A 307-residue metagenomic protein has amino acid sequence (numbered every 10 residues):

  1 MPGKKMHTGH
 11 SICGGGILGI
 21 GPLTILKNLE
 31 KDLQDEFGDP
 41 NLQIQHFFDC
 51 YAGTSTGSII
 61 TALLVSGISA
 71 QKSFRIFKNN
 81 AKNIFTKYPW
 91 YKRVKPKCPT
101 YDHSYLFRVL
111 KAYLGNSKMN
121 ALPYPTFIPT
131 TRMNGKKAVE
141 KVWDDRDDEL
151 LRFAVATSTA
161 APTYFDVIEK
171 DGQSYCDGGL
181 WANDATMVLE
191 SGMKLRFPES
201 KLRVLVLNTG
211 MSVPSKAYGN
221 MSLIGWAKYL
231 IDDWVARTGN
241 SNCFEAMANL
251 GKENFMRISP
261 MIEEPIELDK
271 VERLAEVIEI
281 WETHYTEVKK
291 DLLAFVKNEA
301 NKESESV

Functional and structural regions predicted by a protein language model:
M1-G3, D39-Q45, K111-T126, K194-P198: Surface-exposed acidic, glycine-flexible loop patches that form ligand/cofactor-binding and adhesion interfaces
P2-K5, D166-G172, L180-A182, F197 (+3 more regions): C-terminal helical/tail subdomains of lipid-metabolizing enzymes
G3-C13, I17-L110, L150-V155: Patatin-like phospholipase
I17, T86, M119-L195, S259: Active-site gating loop/helix substructures
S55-T56, N208-A217: Short, conserved secondary-structure transition motifs
V94, C98-P125, A161, A217-A248: Surface cap/lid and interfacial helix-loop subdomains adjacent to catalytic sites that gate substrate access
